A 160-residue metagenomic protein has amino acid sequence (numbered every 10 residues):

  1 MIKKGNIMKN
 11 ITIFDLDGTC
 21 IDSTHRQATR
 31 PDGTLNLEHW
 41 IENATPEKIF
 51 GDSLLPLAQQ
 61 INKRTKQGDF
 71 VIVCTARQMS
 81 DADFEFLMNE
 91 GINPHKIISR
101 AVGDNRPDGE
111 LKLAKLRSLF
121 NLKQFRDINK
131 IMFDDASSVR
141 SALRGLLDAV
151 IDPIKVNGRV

Functional and structural regions predicted by a protein language model:
M1-I7: Short, Lys/Arg-enriched N-terminal segments with co-localized hydrophobic residues within the first ~10-30 amino acids
I7-R106: Alpha-helical substrate-recognition element adjacent to the catalytic core
A58-I61, L113-L116, R140: Generic structural signal for well-ordered alpha-helices, preferentially at hydrophobic/aromatic core positions
I61-R64, L119-K123: Hydrophobic helix-cap positions at the C-terminus of alpha-helices in RecA-like/P-loop ATPase nucleotide-binding cores
G68-D69, F125-D127: Short, high-confidence coil segments that cap the C-terminus of an alpha-helix and link into the following beta-strand
F84-G91, L119, S141-D148: Short, aromatic/basic amphipathic alpha-helical patches
P107-L122: Short loop-to-alpha-helix "cap/lid" segments that border enzyme active sites across diverse enzyme classes
L116, D127-V160: Acidic, Mg2+-coordinating phosphoryl-transfer loop and its flanking beta/alpha structural elements, shared across
